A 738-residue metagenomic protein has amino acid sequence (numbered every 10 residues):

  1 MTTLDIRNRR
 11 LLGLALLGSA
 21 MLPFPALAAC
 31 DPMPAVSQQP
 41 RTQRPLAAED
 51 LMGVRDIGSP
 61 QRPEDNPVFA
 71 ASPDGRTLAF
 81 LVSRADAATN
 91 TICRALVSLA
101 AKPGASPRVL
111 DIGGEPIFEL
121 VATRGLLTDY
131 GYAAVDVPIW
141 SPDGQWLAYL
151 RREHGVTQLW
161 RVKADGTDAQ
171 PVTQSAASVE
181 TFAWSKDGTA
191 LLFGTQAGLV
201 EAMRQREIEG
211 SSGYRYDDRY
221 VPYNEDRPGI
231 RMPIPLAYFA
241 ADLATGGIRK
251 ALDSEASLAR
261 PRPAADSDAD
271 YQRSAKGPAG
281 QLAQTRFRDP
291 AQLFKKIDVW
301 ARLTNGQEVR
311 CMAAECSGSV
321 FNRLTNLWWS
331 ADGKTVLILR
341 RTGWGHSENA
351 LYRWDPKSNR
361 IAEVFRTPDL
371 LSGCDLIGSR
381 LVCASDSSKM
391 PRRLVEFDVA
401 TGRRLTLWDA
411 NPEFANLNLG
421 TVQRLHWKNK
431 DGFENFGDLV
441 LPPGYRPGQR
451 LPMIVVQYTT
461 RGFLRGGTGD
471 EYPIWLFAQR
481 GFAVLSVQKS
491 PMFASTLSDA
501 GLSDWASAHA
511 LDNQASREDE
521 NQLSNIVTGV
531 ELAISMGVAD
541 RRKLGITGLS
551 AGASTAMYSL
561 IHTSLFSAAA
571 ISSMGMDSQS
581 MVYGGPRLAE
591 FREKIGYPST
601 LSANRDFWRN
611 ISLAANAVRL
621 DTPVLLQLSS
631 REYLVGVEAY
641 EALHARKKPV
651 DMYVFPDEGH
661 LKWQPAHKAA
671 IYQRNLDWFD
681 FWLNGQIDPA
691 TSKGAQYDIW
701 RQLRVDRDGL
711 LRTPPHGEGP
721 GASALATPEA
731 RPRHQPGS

Functional and structural regions predicted by a protein language model:
C30-E64, L99-A134, R151, V162-E180 (+8 more regions): Multi-bladed beta-propeller domains
M33-V36, C93-V97, Q196-S254, R288-D298 (+2 more regions): Predominantly five- to eight-bladed beta-propeller fold
E49-A95, Q272-R273: Beta-strand-rich domains and repeat architectures in extracellular enzymes and scaffolds, especially beta-propellers
P67-A70, T77, V82, P235-A237 (+6 more regions): Non-catalytic accessory segments flanking enzyme active sites
P73-D74, P142-D143, K186-D187, A331-D332 (+1 more regions): Residue-level detector of Asp-centered blade-edge/turn motifs that repeat once per structural unit in beta-propeller
L78, L147, L191-L192, G280-L282 (+2 more regions): Hydrophobic beta-strand positions that form the internal "hydrophobic ladder" of WD40/Gbeta-like beta-propeller blades
W408-M536, D540, L549: Cap/lid segment of the alpha/beta-hydrolase catalytic domain
V487-S738: Active-site-proximal cap/loop segments of hydrolase catalytic domains
